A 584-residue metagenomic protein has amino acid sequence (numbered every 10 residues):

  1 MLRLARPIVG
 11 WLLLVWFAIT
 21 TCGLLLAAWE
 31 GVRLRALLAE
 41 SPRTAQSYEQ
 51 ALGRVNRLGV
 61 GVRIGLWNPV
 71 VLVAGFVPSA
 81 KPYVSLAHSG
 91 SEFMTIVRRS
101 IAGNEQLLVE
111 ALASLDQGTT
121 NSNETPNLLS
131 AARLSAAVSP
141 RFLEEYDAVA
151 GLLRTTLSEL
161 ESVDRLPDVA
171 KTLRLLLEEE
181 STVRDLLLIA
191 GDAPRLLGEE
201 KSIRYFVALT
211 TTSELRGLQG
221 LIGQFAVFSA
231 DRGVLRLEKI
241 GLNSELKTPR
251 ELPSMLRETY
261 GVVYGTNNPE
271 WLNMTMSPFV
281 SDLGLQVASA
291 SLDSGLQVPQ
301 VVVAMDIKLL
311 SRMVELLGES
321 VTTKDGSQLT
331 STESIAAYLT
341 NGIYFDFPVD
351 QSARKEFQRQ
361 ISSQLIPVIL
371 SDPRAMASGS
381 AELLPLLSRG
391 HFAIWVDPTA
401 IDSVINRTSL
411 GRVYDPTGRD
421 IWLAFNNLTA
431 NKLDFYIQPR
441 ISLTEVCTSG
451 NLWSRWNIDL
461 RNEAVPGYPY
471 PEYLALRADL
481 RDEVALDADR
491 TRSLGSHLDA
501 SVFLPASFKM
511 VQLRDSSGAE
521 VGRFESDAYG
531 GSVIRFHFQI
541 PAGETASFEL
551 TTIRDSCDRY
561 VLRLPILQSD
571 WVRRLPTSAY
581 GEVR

Functional and structural regions predicted by a protein language model:
M1-A5, V583-R584: Short, low-complexity, intrinsically disordered N-terminal peptides in bacterial proteins
L2, C22-R573: Non-catalytic, solvent-exposed segments at the cell envelope interface
R6-L25: Hydrophobic membrane-insertion alpha-helices, especially the h-region of bacterial N-terminal signal peptides
Q568-R584: Short peripheral tails and domain-boundary helices/loops at the edges of structured domains
